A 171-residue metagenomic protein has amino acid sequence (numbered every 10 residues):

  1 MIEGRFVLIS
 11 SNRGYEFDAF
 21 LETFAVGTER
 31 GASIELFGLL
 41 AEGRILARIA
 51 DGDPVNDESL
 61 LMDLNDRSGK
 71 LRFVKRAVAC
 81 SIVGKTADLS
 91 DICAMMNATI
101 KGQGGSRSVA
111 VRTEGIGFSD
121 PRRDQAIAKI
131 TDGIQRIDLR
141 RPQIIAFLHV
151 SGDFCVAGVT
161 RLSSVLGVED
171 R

Functional and structural regions predicted by a protein language model:
M1-I2, L39: Short, flexible turn/loop "capping" segments at secondary-structure junctions
I2-L8: Extreme N-terminal starter segment of soluble prokaryotic enzymes
L8-D18, G115-F118: Short, surface-exposed ligand-recognition loops at beta-strand->loop->(often short) alpha-helix junctions that present
Y15-G31, E58: Short amphipathic alpha-helix segments
V26-R30, R67, K129-G133: Conserved short hydrophobic interaction patches
G31-L36, Q135-R136: A short linear hydrophobic-aromatic micro-motif
I34-D120, A126: Non-catalytic nucleic-acid substrate-recognition regions in nucleic-acid-modifying enzymes
N97-R171: Non-catalytic substrate-recognition/targeting regions of SAM-dependent transferases
